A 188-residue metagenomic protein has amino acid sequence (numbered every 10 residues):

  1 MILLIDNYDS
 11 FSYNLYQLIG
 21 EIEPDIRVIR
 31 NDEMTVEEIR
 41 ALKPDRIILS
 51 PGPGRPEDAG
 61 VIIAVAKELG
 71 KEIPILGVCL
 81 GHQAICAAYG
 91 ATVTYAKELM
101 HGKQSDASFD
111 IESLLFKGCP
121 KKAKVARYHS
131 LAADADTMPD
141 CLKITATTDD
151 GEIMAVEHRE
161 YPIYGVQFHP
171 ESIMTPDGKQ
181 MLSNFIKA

Functional and structural regions predicted by a protein language model:
M1-L3: Extreme N-terminal starter segment of soluble prokaryotic enzymes
Y16-P24: Two-component/phosphorelay signaling modules centered on CheY-like receiver
D25-N31: Short hydrophobic/Thr-rich beta-strand motif most characteristic of the beta2 strand and flanking loop of CheY-like
T35-K43: Short amphipathic alpha-helix with an adjacent loop that forms part of the alpha/beta core around
K43-D45, P170: Proline-aspartate-enriched helix->loop->beta-strand connector
D45-S113, K117-G118, L182-S183: Cysteine-nucleophile active-site neighborhood
S113-E160: Catalytic beta-strand/loop cores that center a nucleophilic Ser/Cys/Thr and support acyl-enzyme chemistry
I173-A188: Acyltransferase
